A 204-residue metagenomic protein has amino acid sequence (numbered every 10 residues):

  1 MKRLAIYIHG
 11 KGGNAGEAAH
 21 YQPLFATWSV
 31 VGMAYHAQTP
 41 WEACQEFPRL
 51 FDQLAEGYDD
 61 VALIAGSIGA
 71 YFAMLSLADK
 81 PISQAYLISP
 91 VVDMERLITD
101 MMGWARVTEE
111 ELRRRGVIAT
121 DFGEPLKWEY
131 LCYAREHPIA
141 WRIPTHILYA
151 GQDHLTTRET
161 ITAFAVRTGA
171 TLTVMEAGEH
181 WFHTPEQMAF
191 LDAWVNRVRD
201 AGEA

Functional and structural regions predicted by a protein language model:
M1-T39: Short, surface-exposed "cap/lid" segments of acyl-processing enzymes
K2-R3, Y58-V61, S83, I143-P144: Short coil/turn segments at beta-strand junctions that form active-site/ligand-binding loops
I6-K11, I64, I88, L148: Short hydrophobic segments within beta-strands
A15-Q22, C44, T157-T162: Short, surface-exposed alpha-helical segments at coil->helix boundaries
G32-G57: Catalytic nucleophile-loop/oxyanion-hole region of alpha/beta-hydrolase and closely related hydrolase-like folds
I64-A73: Gly/Ala-rich beta-loop-alpha elbow adjacent to hydrolase catalytic centers
S76-K80: Aromatic pocket-lining residues of Rossmann-like dinucleotide-binding sites
P81-A204: The alpha/beta-hydrolase serine catalytic core
